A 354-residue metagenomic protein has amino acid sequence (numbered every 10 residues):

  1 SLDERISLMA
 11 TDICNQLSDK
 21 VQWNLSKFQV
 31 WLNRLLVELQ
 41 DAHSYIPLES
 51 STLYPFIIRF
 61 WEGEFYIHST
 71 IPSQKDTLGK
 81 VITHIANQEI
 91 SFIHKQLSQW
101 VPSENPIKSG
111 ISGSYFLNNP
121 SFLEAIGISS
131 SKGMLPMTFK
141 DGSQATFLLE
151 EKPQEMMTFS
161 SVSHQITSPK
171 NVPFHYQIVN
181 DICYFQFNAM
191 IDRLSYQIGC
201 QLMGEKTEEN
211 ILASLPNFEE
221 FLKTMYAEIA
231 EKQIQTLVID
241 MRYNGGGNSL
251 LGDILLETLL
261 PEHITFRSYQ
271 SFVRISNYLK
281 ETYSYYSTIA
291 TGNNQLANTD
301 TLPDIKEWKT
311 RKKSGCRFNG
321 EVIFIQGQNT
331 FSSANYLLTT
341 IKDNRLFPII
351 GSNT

Functional and structural regions predicted by a protein language model:
S1-L237, Y243-G245, S249-F272, N277-Y285 (+2 more regions): Flexible, low-complexity junctional segments that flank or bridge functional domains
R242-Y243, F347: Short glycine- and Lys/Arg-enriched binding-loop motifs that mark or flank ligand-binding interfaces
S249-T354: Conserved acidic, small-residue-rich alpha-beta core segments centered on
